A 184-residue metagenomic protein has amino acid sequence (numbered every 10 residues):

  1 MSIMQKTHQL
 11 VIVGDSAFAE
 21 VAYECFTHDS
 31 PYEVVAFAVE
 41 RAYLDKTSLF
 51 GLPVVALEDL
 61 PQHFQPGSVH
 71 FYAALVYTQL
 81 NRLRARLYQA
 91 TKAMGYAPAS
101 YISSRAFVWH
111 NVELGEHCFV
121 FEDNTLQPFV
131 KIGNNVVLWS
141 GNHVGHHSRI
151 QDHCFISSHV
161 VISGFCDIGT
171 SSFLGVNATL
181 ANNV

Functional and structural regions predicted by a protein language model:
S2-V69: A solvent-exposed beta-alpha-beta segment
V13, F50, A73, S163 (+1 more regions): Short glycine-rich loop/turn motifs that provide flexible caps or phosphate-binding loops at active sites
A17-F18, Q79-R82, E113: Short alpha-helical
Y23-C25, R84-L87, I132: Short amphipathic alpha-helical segments
D29, Y88-T91, C154: Glycine-rich, phosphate-binding/catalytic loops in enzymes
Y43-F107: Phosphate-bearing ligand-interacting subdomains that bind or position ATP/ADP/UDP/GDP/NAD(P) or nucleotide-linked
S100-V184: Structural signal for interior beta-strand "rungs" in well-ordered beta-sheet cores of soluble enzyme domains
